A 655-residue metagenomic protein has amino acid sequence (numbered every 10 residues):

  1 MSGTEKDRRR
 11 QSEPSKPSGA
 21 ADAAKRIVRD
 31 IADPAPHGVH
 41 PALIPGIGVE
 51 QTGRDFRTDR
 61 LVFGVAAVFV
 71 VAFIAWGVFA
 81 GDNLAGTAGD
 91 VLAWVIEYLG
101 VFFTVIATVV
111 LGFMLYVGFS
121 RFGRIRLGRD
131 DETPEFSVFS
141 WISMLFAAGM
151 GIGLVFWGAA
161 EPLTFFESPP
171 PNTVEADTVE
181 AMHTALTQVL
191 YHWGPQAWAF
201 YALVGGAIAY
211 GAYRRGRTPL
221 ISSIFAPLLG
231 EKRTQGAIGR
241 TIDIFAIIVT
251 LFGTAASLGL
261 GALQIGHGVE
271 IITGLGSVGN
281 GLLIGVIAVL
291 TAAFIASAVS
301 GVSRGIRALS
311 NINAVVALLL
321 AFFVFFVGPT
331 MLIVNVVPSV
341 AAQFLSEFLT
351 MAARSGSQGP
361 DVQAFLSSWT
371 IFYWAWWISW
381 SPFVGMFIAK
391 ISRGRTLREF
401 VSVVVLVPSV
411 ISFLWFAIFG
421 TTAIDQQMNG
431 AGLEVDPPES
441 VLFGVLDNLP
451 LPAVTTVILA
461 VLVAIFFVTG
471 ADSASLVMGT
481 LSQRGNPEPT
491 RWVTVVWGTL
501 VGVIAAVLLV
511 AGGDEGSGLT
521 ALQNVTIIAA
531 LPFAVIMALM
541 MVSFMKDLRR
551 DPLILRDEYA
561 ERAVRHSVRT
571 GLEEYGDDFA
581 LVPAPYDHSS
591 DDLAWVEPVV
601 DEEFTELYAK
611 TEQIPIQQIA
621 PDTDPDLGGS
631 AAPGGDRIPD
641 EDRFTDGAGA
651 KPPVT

Functional and structural regions predicted by a protein language model:
M1-P45, E558-T655: Long, low-complexity, intrinsically disordered cytosolic termini of multi-pass membrane proteins
S2-A181, D547-L548, T611, G635 (+3 more regions): N-terminal alpha-helical transmembrane segments of multi-pass membrane transport and channel/translocase proteins
D30-A32, D55-A67, L228-R240, V278-I295 (+6 more regions): Loop-to-transmembrane helix boundary motifs in multi-pass membrane proteins
D33, R54-V65, F69-V78, L111-M114 (+8 more regions): Helix-loop-helix module between adjacent transmembrane segments
I44-G53, G86-L92, F119-V138, L163-Q188 (+5 more regions): Flexible loop linkers connecting adjacent transmembrane helices in multi-pass alpha-helical membrane transporters
I47-G53, T218-Q235, G261-I284, A317-L320 (+2 more regions): Helix-loop-helix connectors at the membrane interface of multi-pass transporters/channels
E50-D55, A80-V95, M114-E135, A185-H192 (+8 more regions): Membrane-water interface regions at transmembrane-helix termini and the short interhelical loops of multi-pass membrane
W157-N172, V324-E347, M351, S409-P437 (+1 more regions): Extracellular/periplasmic helix-exit of transmembrane alpha-helices
